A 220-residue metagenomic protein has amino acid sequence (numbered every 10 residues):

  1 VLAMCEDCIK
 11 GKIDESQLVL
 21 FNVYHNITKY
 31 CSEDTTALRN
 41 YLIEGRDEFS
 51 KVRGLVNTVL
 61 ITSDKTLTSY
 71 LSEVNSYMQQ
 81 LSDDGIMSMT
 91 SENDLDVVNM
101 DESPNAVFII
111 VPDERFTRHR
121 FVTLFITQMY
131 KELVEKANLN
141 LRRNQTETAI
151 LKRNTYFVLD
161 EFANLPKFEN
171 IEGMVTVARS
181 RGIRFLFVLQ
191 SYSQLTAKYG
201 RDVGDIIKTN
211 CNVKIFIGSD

Functional and structural regions predicted by a protein language model:
V1-I183: P-loop NTPase motor domains
V175-D220: Conserved ATP-driven motor cores of ASCE-family P-loop NTPases powering translocation/secretion/packaging/pilus
